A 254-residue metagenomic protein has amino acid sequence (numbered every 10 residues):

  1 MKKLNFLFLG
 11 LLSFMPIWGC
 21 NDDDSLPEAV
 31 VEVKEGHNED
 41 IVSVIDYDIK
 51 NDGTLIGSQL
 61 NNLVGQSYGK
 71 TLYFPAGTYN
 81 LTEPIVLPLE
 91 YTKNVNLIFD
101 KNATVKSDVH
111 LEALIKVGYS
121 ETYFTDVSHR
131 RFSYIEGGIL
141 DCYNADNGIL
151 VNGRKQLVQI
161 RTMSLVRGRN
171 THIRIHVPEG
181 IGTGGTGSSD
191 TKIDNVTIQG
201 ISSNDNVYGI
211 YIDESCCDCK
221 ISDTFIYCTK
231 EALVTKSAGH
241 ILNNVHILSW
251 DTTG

Functional and structural regions predicted by a protein language model:
M1-L4: Positively charged n-region of N-terminal signal peptides that target proteins for export
M15-E39: Bacterial Sec-dependent N-terminal signal peptides
G36, I45-N61: Conserved GTPase G-domain signal focused on the G5
G57, N61, Y68-A113, S120 (+3 more regions): N-terminal extracellular ligand-recognition/capping segment immediately after the signal peptide
L60-Q66, N80-Y91, S107-V109, Y123-V127 (+5 more regions): Short, T/G/N/S-enriched strand-turn elements that build extracellular solenoid repeat scaffolds
F74, N94-D100, S133-G137, L157-T162 (+3 more regions): All-beta strand scaffolds that present successive hydrophobic residues in beta-strands
T82-P84, K106-E112, Y143-I149, G168-I175 (+3 more regions): Short glycine/acidic-rich loop motifs that flank beta-strands on beta-rich extracellular proteins
K93, P178-Y211, S237-G254: Long amphipathic alpha-helical scaffold regions
